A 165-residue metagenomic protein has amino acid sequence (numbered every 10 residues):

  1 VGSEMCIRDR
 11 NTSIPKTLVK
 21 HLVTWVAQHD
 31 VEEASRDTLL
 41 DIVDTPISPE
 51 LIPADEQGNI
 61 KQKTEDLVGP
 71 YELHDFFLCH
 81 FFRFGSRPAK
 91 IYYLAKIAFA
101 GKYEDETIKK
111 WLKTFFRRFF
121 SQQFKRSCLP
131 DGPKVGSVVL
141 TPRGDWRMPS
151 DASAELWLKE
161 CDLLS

Functional and structural regions predicted by a protein language model:
S3-E4, R8-S165: ATP/NTP-dependent adenylation/nucleotidyl-transfer catalytic domains that generate, transfer, or process NMP-activated
